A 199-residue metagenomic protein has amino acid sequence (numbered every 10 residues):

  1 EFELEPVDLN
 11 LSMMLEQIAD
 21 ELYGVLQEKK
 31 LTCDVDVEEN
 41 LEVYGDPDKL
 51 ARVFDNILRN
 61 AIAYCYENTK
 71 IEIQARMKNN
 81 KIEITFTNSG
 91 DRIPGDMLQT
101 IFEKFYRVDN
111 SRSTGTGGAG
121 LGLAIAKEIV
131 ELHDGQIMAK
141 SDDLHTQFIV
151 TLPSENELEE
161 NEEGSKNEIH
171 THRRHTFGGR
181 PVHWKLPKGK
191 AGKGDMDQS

Functional and structural regions predicted by a protein language model:
E5-D20, D34: A conserved beta-strand-to-alpha-helix junction within the catalytic ATP-binding
V7-D8, Q27, T32-E42: Conserved catalytic submotifs in the C-terminal HATPase_c
A61-I62: Short helix-loop "hinge" at the ATP-lid/N-box region of the Bergerat-fold HATPase_c
N68-N80: Short beta-strand/loop element within the Bergerat-fold HATPase_c
I93-F105: Short conserved segment of the HATPase_c
G117, G122, A126: Short alpha-helical Gxxx[C/S/T] motif in the catalytic ATP-binding
D134-G135: Conserved glycine-rich
